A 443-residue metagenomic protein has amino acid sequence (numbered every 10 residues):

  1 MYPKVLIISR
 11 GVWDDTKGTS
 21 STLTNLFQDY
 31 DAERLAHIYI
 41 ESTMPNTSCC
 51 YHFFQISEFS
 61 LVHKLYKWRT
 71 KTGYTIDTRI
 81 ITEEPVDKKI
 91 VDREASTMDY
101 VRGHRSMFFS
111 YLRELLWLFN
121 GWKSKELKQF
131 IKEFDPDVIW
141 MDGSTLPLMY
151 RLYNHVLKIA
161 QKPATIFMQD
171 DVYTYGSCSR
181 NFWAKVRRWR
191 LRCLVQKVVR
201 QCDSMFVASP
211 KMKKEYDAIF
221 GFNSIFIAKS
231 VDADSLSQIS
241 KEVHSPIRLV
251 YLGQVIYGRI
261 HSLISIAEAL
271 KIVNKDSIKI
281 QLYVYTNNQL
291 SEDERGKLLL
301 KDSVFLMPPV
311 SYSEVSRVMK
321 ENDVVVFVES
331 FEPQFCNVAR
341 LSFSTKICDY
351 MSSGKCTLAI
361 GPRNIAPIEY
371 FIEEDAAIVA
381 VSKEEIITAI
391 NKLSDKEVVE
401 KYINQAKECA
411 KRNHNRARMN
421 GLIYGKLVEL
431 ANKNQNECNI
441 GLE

Functional and structural regions predicted by a protein language model:
M1-E84, S224, D232, E268-N274 (+1 more regions): N-terminal subdomain of nucleotide-sugar transferases
E41-S42, K197-S224, I368, I423: A short, active-site helix/loop in glycosyltransferases that binds the activated sugar's phosphate group
W122-Q129, R151-I159, V172, K185-M205: Membrane-proximal helix-turn-helix segments that form the acceptor-binding/catalytic region of lipid-linked
K211, K229-S230: Carbohydrate-associated surface elements
K241-I260, A267: Conserved donor-binding/catalytic core segment of Leloir-type glycosyltransferases
G258-H261, V315, V325-C348, T357-E369: Nucleotide-sugar-dependent
S277, T286, S291-E321: Nucleotide-activated donor-binding/catalytic signature segment of Leloir-type glycosyltransferases, i.e., the conserved
V381-E384, E397-L427: A charged, aromatic-enriched C-terminal amphipathic alpha-helix characteristic of glycosyltransferases across folds
